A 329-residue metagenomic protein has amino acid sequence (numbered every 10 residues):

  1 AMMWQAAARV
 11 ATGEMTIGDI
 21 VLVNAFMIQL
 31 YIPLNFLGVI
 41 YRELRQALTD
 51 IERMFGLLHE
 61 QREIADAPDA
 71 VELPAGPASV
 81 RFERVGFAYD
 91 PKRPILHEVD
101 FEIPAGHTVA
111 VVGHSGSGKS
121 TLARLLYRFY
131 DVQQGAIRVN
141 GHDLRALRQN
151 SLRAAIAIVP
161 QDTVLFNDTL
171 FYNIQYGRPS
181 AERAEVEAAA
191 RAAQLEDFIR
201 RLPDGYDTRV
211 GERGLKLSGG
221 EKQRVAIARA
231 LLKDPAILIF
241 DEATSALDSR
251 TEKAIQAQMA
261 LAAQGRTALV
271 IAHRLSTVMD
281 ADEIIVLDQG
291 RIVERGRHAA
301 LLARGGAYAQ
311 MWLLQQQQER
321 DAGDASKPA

Functional and structural regions predicted by a protein language model:
A1-N24, V80: A hydrophobic transmembrane-helix motif
A6, G13, E60-E63, A78 (+1 more regions): Flexible, glycine-biased helix-capping/connector loops in cytosolic signal-transduction modules
T16-D19, F26, P33-F36, E43 (+1 more regions): DHp/HisKA histidine-phosphotransfer helix
N24, Y31, R153: Conserved catalytic core of two-component sensor histidine kinases
L30-H59: Cytosolic ends of transmembrane helices, especially the final helix of ABC transmembrane type-1 domains
G56, E63, Q175: Conserved E/DxxT/N motif and adjacent residues on the DHp alpha2 helix of HisKA-family sensor histidine kinases
D66, V71-A329: ABC-type nucleotide-binding domain
